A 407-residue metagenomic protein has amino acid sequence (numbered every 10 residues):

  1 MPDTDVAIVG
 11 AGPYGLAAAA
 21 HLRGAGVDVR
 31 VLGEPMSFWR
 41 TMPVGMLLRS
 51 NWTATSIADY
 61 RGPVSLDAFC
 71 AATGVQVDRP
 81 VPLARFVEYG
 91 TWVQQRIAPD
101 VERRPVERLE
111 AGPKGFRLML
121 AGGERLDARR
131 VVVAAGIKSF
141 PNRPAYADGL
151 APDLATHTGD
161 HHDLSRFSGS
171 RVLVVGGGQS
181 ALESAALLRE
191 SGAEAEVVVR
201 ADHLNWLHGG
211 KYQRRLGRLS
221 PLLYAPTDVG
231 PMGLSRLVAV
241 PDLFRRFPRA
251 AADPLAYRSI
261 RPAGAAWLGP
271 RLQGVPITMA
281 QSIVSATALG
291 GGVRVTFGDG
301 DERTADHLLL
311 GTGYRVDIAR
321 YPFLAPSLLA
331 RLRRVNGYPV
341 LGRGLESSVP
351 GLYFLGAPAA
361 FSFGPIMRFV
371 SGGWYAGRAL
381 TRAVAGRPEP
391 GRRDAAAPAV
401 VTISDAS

Functional and structural regions predicted by a protein language model:
M1-M36, R79-Q179, E183-S407: Flavin (primarily FAD) cofactor-binding/catalytic cores of flavoenzymes
R40-T73, A225-R245: Flavin (FAD/FMN) cofactor-binding and adjacent substrate-gating region of FAD-dependent oxidoreductase domains
